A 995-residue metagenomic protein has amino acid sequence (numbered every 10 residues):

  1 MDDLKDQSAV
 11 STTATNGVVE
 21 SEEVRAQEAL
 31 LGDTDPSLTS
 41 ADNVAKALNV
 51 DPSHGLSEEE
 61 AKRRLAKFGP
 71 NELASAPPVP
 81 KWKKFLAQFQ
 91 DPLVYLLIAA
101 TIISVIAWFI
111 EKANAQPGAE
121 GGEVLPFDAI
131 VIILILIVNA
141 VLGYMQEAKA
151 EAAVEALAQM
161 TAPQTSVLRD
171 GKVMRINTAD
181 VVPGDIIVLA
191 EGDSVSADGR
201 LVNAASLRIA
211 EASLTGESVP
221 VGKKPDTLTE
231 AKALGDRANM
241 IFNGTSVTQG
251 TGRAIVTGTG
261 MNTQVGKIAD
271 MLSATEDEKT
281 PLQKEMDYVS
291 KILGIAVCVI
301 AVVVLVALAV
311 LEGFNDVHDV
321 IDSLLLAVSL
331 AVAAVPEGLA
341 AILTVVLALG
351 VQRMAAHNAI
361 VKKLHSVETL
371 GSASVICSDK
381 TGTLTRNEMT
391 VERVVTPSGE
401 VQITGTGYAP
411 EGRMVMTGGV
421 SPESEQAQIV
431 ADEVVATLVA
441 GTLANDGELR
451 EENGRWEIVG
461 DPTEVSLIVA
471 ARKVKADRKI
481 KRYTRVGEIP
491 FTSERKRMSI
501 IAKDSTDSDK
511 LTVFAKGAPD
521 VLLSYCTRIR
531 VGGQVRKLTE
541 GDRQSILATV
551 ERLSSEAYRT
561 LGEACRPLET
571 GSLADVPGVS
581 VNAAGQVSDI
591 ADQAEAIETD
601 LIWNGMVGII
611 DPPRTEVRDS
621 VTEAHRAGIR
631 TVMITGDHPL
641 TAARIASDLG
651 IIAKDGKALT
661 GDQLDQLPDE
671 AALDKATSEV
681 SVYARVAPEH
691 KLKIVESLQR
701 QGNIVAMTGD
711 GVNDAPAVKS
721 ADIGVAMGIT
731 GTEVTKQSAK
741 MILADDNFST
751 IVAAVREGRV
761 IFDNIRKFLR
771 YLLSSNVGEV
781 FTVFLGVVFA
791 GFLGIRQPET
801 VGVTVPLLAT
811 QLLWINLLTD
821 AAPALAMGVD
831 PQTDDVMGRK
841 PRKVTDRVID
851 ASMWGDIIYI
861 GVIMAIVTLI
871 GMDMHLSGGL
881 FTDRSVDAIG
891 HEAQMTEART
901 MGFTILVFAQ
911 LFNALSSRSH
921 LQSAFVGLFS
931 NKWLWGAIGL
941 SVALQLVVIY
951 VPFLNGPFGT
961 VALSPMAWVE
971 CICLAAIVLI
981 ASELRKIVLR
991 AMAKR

Functional and structural regions predicted by a protein language model:
D2-P841, V848-I849, V862, F903 (+1 more regions): Conserved cytosolic headpiece of P-type ATPases
A113, D856-G871: Alpha-helical transmembrane segments of multi-pass integral membrane proteins
V304, G828, A865-S877: Transmembrane alpha-helix/helix-exit interface in multi-pass inner-membrane proteins
V788-L808, M874-E897: Helix-coil boundary and interhelical linker segments in multi-pass alpha-helical membrane proteins
T819, R899-A914: Generic alpha-helical transmembrane segments
V844-I863, I889-M901: Membrane-water interface at loop-to-transmembrane-helix junctions
S917: A C-terminal functional module that forms or caps the active site or interfaces directly with catalytic machinery
